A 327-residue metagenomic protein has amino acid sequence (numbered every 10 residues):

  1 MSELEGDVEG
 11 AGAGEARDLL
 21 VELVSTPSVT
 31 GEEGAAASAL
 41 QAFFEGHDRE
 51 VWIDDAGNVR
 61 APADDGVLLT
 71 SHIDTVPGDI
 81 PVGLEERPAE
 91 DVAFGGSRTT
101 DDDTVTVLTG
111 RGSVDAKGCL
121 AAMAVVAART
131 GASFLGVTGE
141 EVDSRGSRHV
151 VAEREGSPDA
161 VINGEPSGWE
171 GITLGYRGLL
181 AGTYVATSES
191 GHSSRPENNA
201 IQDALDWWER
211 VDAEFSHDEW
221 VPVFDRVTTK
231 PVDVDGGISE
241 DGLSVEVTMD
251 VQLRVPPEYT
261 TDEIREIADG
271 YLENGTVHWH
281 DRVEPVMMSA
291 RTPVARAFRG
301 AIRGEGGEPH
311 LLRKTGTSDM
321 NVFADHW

Functional and structural regions predicted by a protein language model:
S2-R111: Acidic/His- and Gly-rich active-site-bordering loop/insert found across diverse amide/peptide-bond hydrolases
R17, V21, S38-Q41, A121-A124 (+3 more regions): Predominant activation on well-ordered alpha-helical scaffold segments within soluble catalytic domains
E45-R49, P62-V67, V126-S133, E155-P158 (+3 more regions): Short glycine/proline-enriched coil/turn segments at helix->beta-strand junctions
L68-T70, L108, D159-N163, T183: Short glycine-aspartate micro-motif
D79-I80, W169-L174, G236-D241: Short beta-strand/turn micro-motifs at beta-sheet edges
T104-D115, G307-R313: Short pre-catalytic strand/loop immediately N-terminal to key active-site residues, enriched for Gly-Thr
A116, A121-A181: Acidic/histidine-rich catalytic neighborhood of metal-dependent amide-processing enzymes
T183-V185, E189-W327: Metal-dependent amide/peptide-bond hydrolase catalytic core, centered on the "pita-bread" metallohydrolase fold
